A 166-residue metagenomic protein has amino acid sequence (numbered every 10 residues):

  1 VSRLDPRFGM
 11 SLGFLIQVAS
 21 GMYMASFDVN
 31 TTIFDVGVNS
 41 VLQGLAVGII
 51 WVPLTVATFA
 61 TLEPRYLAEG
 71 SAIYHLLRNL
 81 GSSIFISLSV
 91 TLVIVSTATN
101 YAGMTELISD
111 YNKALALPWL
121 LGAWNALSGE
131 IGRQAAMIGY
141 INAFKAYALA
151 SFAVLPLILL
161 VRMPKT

Functional and structural regions predicted by a protein language model:
V1-L107, A136, Y140-K165: C-terminal module of multi-pass small-molecule transporters
A98-W124: Juxtamembrane non-transmembrane "cap" segments at the membrane-aqueous interface of multi-pass membrane proteins
W119-L120, W124-R133, V161-T166: Intrinsic disorder in cytosolic terminal tails and internal cytosolic loops of multi-pass membrane transporters
